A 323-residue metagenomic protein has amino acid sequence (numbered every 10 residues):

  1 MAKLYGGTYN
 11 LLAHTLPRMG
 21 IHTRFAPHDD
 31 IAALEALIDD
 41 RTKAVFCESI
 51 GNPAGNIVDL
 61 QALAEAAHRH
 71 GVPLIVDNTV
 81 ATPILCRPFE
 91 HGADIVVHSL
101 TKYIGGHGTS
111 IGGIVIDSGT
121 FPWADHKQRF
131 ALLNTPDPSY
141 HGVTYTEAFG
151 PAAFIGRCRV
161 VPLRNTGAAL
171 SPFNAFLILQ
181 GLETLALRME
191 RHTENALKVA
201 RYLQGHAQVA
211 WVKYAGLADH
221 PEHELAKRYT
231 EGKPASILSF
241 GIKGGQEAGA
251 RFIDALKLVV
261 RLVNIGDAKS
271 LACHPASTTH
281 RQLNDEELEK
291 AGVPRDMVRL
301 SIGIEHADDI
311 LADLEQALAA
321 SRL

Functional and structural regions predicted by a protein language model:
M1-H206: Conserved PLP-enzyme active-site core in the AAT-like
A13, R24, D40, R188 (+3 more regions): PLP-dependent enzyme catalytic core of the Aspartate aminotransferase-like
V45, G113-V115, V212, L238 (+1 more regions): Well-ordered beta-strand positions enriched in small/hydrophobic/aromatic, beta-favoring residues
I50, T79-A81, L217, K243 (+1 more regions): Active-site beta-loop-alpha junctions enriched in small/polar residues
G108, G232-P234, V293-D296: Short glycine-enriched loop/turn motifs at secondary-structure junctions
I116, S239-G241, S301-G303: Short hydrophobic/aromatic beta-strand micro-patches that form the beta-sheet surface supporting nucleotide- or nucleic
T120-F121, E183, D219, K243-G245 (+2 more regions): Short, glycine-/Ser/Thr-/acidic-enriched flexible segments
T166-A169, F173-A175, T184, M189-R191 (+3 more regions): Conserved small-domain helix->loop->beta segment predominantly found in fold-type I
